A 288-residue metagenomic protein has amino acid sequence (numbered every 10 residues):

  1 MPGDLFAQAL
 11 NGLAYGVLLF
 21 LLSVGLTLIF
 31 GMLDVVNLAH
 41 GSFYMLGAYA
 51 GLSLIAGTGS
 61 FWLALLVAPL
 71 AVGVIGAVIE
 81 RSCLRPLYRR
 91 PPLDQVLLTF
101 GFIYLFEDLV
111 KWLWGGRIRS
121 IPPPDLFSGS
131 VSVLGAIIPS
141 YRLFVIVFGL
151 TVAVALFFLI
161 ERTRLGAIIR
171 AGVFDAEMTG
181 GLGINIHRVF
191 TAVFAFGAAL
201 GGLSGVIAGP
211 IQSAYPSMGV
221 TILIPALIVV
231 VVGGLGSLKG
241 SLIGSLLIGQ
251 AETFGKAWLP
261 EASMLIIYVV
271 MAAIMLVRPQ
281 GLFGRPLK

Functional and structural regions predicted by a protein language model:
M1-L22, A50, F61-A64, R90-V96 (+3 more regions): Membrane-interfacial amphipathic/re-entrant helices at transmembrane-helix boundaries
L10, M32-V78, S82: Membrane-embedded helix boundary and interhelical linker motif in transport proteins
G16, I137-Y215, L238-I243: Helix-loop-helix "hairpin" substructures at the membrane interface of multi-pass membrane proteins
L19, S23, G59-L70, T191-G201 (+2 more regions): Transmembrane alpha-helical segments in multi-pass inner-membrane proteins
F30-L38, R170, F174-D175: Glycine-rich phosphate-binding loops of nucleotide-dependent enzymes
A48-S53, P69-I75, F100-L109, F148-F157 (+4 more regions): Hydrophobic core segments of alpha-helical transmembrane domains in multi-pass membrane transport and ion-translocation
G59-I103, L109, I243-I248, R278-P279: Alpha-helical transmembrane segments within multi-pass membrane transporters and channels
P86-L87, P92-R162, V189-A192, F254 (+4 more regions): Transmembrane helix-bundle core of multi-pass membrane transporters and related energy-transducing complexes
